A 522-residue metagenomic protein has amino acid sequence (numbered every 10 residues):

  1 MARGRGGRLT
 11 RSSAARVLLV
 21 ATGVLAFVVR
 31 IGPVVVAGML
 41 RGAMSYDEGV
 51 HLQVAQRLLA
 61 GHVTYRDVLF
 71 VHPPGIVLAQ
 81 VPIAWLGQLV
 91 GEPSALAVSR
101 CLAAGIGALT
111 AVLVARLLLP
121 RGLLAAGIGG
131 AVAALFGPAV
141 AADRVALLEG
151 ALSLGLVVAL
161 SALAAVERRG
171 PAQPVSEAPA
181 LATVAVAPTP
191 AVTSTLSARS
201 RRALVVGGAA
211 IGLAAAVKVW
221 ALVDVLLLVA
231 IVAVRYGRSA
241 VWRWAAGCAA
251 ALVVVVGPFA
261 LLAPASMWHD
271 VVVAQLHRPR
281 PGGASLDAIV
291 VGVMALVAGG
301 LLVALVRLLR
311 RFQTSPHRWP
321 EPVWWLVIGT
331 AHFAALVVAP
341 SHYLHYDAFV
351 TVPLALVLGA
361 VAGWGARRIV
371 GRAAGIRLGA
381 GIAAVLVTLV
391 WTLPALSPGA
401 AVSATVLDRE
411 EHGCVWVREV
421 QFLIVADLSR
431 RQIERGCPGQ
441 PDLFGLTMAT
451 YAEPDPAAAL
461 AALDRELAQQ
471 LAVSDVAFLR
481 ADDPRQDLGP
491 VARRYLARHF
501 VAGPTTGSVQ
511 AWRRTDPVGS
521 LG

Functional and structural regions predicted by a protein language model:
V71, L407-L460, D464-L488, S508-W512: Short periplasmic/luminal acceptor-recognition loop of GT-C membrane glycosyltransferases, typified by
C101-L123, V158: Transmembrane-helix motifs of polytopic, lipid-linked glycan transferases
L113, V132, A151-P174, A203-V206 (+1 more regions): Specific aromatic-rich, kink-prone transmembrane helix
V114-L135, Q173-A180: Transmembrane-helix signature of polytopic, membrane-embedded enzymes that assemble or transfer cell-envelope glycans
G130, T195, R202-V219, V225-A230 (+3 more regions): Membrane-interface alpha helices of multi-pass inner-membrane proteins
A142-D143, E149-L154, V223, A339-A373: Hydrophobic/aromatic-rich transmembrane helices and adjacent perimembrane loops
A172-A178, V192, D224-A250, F312: Perimembrane helix-loop-helix junctions
V241-G282, G292-L296: Membrane-lumen/periplasm interface segments of specific transmembrane helices in polyprenyl phosphate-linked
